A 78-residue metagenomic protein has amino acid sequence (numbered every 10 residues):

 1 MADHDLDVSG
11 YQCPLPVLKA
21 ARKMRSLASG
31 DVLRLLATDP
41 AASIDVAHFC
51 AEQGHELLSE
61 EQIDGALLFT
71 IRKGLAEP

Functional and structural regions predicted by a protein language model:
M1-D7: Right-handed parallel beta-helix/beta-solenoid
V8-E60: Amphipathic, hydrophobic secondary-structure cores in small proteins
D64-A66: Short acidic/glycine-enriched loop/turn segments that link adjacent beta-strands
L68-P78: Core SAM-dependent methyltransferase catalytic element
